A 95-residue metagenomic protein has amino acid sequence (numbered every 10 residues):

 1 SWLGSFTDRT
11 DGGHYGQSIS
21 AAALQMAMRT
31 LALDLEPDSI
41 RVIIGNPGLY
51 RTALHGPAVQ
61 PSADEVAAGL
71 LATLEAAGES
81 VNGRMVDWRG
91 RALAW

Functional and structural regions predicted by a protein language model:
S1-E36: Catalytic loop of short-chain dehydrogenase/reductase
L3, V42-G45: Mobile beta-alpha loop/short-helix "lid" or hinge segments that flank ligand
R9-G12, A27, L31, R41-I43 (+2 more regions): Aromatic-residue detector
P37, I44-P47, T52, G56-W95: C-terminal helical subdomain
